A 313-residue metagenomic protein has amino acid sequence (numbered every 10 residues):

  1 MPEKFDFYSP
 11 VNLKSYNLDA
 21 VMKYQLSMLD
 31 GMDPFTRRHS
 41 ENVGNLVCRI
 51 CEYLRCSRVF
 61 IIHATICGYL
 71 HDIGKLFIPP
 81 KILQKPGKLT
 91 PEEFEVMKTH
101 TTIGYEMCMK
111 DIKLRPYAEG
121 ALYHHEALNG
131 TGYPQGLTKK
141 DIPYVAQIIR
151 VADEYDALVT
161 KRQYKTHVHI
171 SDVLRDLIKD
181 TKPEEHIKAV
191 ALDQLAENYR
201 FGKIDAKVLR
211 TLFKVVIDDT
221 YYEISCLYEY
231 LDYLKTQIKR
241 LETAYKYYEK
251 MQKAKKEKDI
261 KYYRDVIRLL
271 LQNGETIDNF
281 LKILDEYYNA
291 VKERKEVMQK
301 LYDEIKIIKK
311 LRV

Functional and structural regions predicted by a protein language model:
P2-R312: Histidine- and acidic-residue-rich, metal-dependent catalytic cores
